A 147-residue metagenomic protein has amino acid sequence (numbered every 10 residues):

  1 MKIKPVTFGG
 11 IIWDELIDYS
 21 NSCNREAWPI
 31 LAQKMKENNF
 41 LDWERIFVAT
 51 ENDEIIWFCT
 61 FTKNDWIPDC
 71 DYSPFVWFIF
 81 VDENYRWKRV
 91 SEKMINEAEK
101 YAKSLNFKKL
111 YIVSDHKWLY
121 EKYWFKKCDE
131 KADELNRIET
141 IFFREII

Functional and structural regions predicted by a protein language model:
M1-K34: Short amphipathic alpha-helix that is part of the acyltransferase structural core
E37-V48, F75: A short helix-loop-beta-strand connector motif used in the catalytic cores of GNAT acetyltransferases and, in some
E44, R137-F142: Short hydrophobic/aromatic beta-strand or adjacent loop that forms the aromatic wall/cage of a ligand/substrate-binding
V48, E54-N64, F75, F80: Conserved beta-strand in the GNAT
T50-N52, R144-E145: Active-site beta-strand termini and strand-to-loop segments that position acidic
C70-Y72, F78, K88: Helix-adjacent hinge/juxtasegments
V81, W87-K100, I112: Conserved acetyl-CoA-binding loop-helix of GNAT-fold acetyltransferases
S104, K108, S114-I138: Conserved active-site alpha-helix within GNAT-family acetyltransferase domains
